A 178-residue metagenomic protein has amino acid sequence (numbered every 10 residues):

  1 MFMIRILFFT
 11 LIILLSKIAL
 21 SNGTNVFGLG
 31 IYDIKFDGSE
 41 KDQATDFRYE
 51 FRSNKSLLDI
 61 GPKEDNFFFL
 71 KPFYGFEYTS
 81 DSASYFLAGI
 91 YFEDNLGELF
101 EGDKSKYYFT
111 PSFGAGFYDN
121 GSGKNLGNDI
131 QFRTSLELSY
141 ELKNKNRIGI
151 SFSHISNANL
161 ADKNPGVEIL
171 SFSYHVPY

Functional and structural regions predicted by a protein language model:
S16-I18: N-terminal signal peptide c-region/cleavage motif recognized by signal peptidases
N25, K55-G61, G97-F100, Y107 (+1 more regions): Repeated loop/turn-to-beta-strand initiation elements of outer-membrane beta-barrel proteins
N25-K35, F67-T79, T110-D119, I150-S156: Transmembrane beta-strand segments that form the barrel wall of outer-membrane beta-barrel proteins
I34-A44, F76-L87, E101, G123-D129 (+1 more regions): Solvent-exposed loop/turn segments connecting transmembrane beta-strands in outer-membrane beta-barrel proteins
T45-Y49, P165-Y178: Outer-membrane beta-barrel "beta-signal"
F47-F51, A88-I90, L136, F172: Membrane-embedded beta-strands of outer-membrane beta-barrel proteins, especially the hydrophobic/small aromatic
F51-K55, F92-E98, Y140, H154 (+1 more regions): Residue-level signature of outer-membrane beta-barrel architecture
D81-P111: Helix-adjacent hinge/juxtasegments
